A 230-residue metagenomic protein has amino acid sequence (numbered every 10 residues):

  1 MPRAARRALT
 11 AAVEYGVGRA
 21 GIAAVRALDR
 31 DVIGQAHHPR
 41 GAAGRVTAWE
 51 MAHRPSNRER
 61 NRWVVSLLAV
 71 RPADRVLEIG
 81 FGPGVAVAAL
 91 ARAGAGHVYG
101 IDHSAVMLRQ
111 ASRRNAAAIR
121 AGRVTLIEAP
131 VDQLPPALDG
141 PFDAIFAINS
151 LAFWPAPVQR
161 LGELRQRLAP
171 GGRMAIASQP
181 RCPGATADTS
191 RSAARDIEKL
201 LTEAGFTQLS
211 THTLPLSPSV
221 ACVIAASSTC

Functional and structural regions predicted by a protein language model:
P2-R45: N-terminal, positively charged/glycine-rich alpha-helical extensions of SAM-dependent methyltransferases
P55-D74: Conserved alpha-helix/loop element of class I SAM-dependent methyltransferases that forms part of the SAM/SAH-binding
L77-Q133: Class I SAM-dependent methyltransferase SAM/SAH-binding core
D132-I145: A short acidic, Gly/Pro-enriched loop at the edge of an enzyme's catalytic core that lines a small-molecule cofactor
A144-P157: A short SAM/SAH-binding and catalytic strip from SAM-dependent methyltransferases
V158-P170: A short glycine-rich, Lys/Arg-flanked "PGG" loop and its adjoining helix->strand segment in the class I
G171-Q179: Conserved beta-strand signature within the Rossmann-like core of class I S-adenosyl-L-methionine
P215-C230: Core SAM-dependent methyltransferase catalytic element
